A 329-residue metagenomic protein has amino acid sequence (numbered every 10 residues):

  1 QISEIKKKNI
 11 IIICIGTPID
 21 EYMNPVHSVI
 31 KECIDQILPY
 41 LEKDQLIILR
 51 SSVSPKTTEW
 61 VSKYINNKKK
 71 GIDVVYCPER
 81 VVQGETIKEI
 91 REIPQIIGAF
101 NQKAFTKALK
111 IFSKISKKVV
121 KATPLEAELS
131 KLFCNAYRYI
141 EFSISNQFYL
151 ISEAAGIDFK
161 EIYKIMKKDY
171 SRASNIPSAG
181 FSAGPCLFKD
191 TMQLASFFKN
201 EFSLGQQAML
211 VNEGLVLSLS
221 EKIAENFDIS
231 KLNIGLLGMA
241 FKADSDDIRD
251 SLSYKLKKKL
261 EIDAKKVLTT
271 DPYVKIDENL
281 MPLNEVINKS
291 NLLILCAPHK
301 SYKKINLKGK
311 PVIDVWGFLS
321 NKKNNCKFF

Functional and structural regions predicted by a protein language model:
Q1-F329: Structural/interface elements that position substrates and couple domains in central-metabolism enzymes
